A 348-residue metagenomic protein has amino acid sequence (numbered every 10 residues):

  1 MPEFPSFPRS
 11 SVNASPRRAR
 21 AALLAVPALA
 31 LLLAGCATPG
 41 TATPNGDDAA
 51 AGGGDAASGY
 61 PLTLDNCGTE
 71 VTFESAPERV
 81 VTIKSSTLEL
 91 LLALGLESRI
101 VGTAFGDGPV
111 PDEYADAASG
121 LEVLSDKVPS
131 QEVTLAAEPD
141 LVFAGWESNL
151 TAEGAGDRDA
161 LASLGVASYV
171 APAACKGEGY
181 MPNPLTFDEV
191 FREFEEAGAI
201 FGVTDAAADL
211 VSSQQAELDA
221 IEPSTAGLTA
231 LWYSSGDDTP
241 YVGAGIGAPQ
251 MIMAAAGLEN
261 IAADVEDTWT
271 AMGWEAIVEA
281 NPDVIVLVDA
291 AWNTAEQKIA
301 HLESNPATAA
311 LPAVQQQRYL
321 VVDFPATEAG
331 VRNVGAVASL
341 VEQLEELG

Functional and structural regions predicted by a protein language model:
P2-L88, E196-Y233, Q343-G348: Bacterial Sec-exported substrate-binding components of ABC uptake systems
N66-G68, E122-E132, A152, V265-W274: Short helix-initiation/N-cap motifs at beta->coil->alpha
R79-A137, L141, W146-L150, I261: A short, structured surface patch at a secondary-structure boundary
S86-E89, G106-P109, L141, E147-T151 (+5 more regions): Solvent-exposed loop/turn segments at secondary-structure junctions within structured extracellular/periplasmic domains
D107-P111, V242-T270: Alpha-helical, coiled-coil/dimerization segments enriched in small aliphatic residues
P109, S148-G156, V166-E196, G227-Q250 (+1 more regions): Extracytoplasmic ligand-binding site segments that recognize negatively charged/polar headgroups
Q131, L135-A144, W274-A290: Proline-aspartate-enriched helix->loop->beta-strand connector
P184-E193, V265, V284-G348: Structured C-terminal subdomain patch of bacterial secreted/periplasmic proteins
